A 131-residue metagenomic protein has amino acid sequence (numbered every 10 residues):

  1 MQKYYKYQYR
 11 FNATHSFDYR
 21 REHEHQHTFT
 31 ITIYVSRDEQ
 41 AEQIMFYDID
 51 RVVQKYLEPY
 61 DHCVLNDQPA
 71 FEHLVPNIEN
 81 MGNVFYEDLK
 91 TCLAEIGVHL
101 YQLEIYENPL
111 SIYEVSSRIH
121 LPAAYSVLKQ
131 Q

Functional and structural regions predicted by a protein language model:
M1-Q131: Charge-rich, low-complexity N-terminal segments
